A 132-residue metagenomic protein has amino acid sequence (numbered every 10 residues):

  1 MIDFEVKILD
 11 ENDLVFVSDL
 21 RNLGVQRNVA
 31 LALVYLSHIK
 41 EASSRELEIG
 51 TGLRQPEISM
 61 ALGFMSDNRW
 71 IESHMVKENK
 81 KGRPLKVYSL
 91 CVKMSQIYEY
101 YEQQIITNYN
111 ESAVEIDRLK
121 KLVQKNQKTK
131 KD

Functional and structural regions predicted by a protein language model:
D3-A30: Short alpha-helical segments that sit at the start of domains
S18-N28, S43, V76-E99: Short, cationic-aromatic polyanion-contact patches
V34-I39: Short amphipathic alpha-helical elements of helix-turn-helix/winged-helix folds
E46-G50: A short acidic, leucine-rich amphipathic alpha-helix
R69: Glycine-centered, phosphate/nucleic-acid-interacting loop/turn motifs that mediate DNA/RNA or nucleotide
V92-D132: Amphipathic alpha-helical dimerization/coiled-coil segments that flank or bridge DNA-binding/regulatory modules
